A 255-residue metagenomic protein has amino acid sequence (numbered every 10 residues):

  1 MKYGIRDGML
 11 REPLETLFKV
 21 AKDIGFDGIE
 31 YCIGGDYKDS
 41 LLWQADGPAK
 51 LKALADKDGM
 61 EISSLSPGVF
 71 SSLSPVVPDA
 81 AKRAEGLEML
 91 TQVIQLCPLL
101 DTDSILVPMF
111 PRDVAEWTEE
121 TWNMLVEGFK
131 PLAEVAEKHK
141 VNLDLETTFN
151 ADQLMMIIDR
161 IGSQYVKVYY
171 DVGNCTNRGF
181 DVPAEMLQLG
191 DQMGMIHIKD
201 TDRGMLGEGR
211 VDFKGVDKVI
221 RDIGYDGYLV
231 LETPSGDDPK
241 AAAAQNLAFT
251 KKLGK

Functional and structural regions predicted by a protein language model:
M1-G4, R11-D27, D56, A151-K255: Histidine-acidic metal/acid-base catalytic patches
M1-G4, S63-V76, P111-R112, H197: N-terminal small/glycine-rich loop or linker at the start of catalytic domains across soluble metabolic enzymes
P13-T16, D56-E61, L73-K167, N177-G179: Active-site acidic/histidine proton-transfer and metal-coordination neighborhood in alpha/beta enzyme cores
I24-G35, S64-S72, P108-M109: Short, conserved active-site loops that position catalytic residues or coordinate cofactors/metal ions across diverse
E30, S64, L106, D144 (+2 more regions): Conserved beta-strand positions in the central sheet of alpha/beta enzyme cores
C32-A55, M109-E116: Glycine-rich, proline-tolerant flexible connector loops at the mouths of alpha/beta enzymes
G34-K38, F70-L73, P111-A115, T201-G204 (+1 more regions): A short, flexible beta-alpha/helix-coil linker loop
W43-K50, R83, L87-L90, T118-F129 (+3 more regions): Charged helix-capping and loop-helix junction motifs
